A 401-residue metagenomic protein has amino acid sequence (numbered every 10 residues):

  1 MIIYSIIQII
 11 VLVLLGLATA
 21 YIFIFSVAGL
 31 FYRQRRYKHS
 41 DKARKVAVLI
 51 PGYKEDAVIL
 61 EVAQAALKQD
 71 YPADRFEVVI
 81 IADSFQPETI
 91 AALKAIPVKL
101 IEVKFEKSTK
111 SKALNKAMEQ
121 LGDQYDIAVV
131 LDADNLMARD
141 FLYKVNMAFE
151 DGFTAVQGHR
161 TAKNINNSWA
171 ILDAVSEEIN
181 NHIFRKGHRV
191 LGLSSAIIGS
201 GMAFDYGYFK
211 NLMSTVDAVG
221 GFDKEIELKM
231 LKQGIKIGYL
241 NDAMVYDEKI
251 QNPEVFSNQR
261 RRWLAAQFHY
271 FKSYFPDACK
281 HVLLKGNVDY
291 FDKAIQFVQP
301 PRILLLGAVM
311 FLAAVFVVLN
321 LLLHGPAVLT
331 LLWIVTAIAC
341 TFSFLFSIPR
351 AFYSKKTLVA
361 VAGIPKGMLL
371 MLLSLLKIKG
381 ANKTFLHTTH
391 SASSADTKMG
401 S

Functional and structural regions predicted by a protein language model:
M1-Q64: N-proximal low-complexity "stem/linker" segments adjacent to membrane-targeting elements
V27-F31, R35-D41, Q296-A381: Membrane-embedded multi-pass helical conduit in multi-pass membrane proteins, especially envelope-biosynthetic
R44-A47, E77, E225: Cell-envelope/extracellular polymer assembly enzymes that use nucleotide-activated donors
Q64-R75: Short, acidic, metal-binding catalytic loop of nucleotide-sugar glycosyltransferases
I81-I90, F105-K107, L136: A conserved acidic beta->alpha catalytic loop
E102-A113, A117, R139-G220, R261 (+2 more regions): Long helical/loop segments within the catalytic core of UDP-sugar-dependent glycosyltransferases, especially the large
N115-I127: Active-site nucleotide-sugar/metal-binding loop of Leloir-type enzymes
Q124-L136: Short beta-strand-to-loop acidic/aromatic patch adjacent to the donor-nucleotide binding site
